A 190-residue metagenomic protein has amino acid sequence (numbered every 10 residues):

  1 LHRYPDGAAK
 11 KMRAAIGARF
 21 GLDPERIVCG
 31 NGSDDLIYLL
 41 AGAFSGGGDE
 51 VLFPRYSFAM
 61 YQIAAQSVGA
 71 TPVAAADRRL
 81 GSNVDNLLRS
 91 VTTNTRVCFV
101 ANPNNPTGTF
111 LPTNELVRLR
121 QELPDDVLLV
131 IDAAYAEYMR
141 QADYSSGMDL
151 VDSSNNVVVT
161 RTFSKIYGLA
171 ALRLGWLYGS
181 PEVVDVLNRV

Functional and structural regions predicted by a protein language model:
L1, R26, P72, E182-V190: Short, intrinsically disordered, charge-balanced linker/junction segments flanking boundaries in proteins
L1-D34, L39: N-terminal small-domain helix-loop-helix segment of the aminotransferase-like
H2, K10, A14, A43-V100 (+1 more regions): PLP-dependent aminotransferase-like
A8, D152-V190: Conserved core segment of the aminotransferase class I/II
D23-I27, G48-E50, N94, D126 (+1 more regions): Short acidic capping loops at alpha-helix termini that bridge into adjacent secondary structure
S33-D34, F58, N102-P106, Y135-A136 (+1 more regions): Short glycine-rich anion-binding loops that position phosphate/pyrophosphate groups of nucleotides and phosphorylated
Q66, V84-T93, P106-L129, Y135-S164: Active-site pre-lysine segment of PLP-dependent enzymes
V100, I131-D132: Hydrophobic residues in beta-strands of the RecA-like P-loop NTPase core, especially within AAA+ ATPase
